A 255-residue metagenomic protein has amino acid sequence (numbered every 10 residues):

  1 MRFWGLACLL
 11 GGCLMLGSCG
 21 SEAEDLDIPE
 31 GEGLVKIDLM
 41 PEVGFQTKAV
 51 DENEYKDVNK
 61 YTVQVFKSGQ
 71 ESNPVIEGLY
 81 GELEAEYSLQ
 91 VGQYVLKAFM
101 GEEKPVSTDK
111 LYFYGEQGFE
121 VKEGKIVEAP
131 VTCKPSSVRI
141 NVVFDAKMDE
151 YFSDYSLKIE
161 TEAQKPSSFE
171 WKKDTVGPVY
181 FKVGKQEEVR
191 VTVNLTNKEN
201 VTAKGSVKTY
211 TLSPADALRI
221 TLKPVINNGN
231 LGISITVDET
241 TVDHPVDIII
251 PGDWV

Functional and structural regions predicted by a protein language model:
M1-S18: Sec-dependent bacterial lipoprotein signal peptides
C19-S68, N73, G81, S88-V91 (+3 more regions): Extracytoplasmic cysteine-anchoring/structural motifs
